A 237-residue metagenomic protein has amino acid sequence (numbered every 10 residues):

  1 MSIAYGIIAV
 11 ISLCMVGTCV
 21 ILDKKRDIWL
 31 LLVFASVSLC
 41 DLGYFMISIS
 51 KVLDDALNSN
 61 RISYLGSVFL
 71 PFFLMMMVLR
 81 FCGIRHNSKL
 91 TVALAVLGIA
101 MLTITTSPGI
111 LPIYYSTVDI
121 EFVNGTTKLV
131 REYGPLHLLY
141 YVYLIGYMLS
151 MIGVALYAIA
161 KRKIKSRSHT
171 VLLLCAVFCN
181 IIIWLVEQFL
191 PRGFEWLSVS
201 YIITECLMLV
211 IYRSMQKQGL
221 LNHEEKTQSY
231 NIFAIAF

Functional and structural regions predicted by a protein language model:
M1-I11, K24-I110, L138-I145, L197-I202: Individual alpha-helical transmembrane segments in multi-pass integral membrane proteins
M1-I8, T103-V154, E187-L197: Extracellular-loop-to-transmembrane junctions of the mid-late helices
S2, I164-T227: Interfacial "cap-and-anchor" motif at the non-cytosolic start of specific transmembrane alpha-helices
S12, P71-M75, I152-A155, M208-Y212: Transmembrane alpha-helical segments
V16-K24, L79-I84, L156-K163, V210-Q216: Structural signal for the C-terminal ends of transmembrane alpha-helices and the immediately following loop
V20-G43, R61, A95, R131-Q188: Alpha-helical transmembrane segments of multi-pass integral membrane proteins
S50-D55, L79-F81, L111-Y115, P191 (+1 more regions): A cytosolic-side transmembrane-helix exit/cap motif
E225-F237: PAS/LOV and related PAS-like sensory modules
